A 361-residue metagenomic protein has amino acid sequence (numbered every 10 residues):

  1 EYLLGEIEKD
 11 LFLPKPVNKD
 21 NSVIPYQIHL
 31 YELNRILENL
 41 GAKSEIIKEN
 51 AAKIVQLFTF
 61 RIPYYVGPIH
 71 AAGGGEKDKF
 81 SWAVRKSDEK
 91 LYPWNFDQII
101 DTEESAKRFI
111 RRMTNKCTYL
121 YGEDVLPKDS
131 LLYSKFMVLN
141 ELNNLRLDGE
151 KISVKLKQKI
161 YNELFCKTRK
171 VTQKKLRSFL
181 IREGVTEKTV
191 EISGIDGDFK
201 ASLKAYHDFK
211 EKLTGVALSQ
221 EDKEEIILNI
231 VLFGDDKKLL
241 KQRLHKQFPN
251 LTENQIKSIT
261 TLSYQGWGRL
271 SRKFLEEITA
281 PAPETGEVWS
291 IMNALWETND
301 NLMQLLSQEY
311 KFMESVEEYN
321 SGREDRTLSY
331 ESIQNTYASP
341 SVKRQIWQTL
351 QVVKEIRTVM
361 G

Functional and structural regions predicted by a protein language model:
E1-L350, K354: Extended, Lys/Arg-rich, non-catalytic nucleic-acid recognition/anchoring regions of very large nucleic-acid-interacting
